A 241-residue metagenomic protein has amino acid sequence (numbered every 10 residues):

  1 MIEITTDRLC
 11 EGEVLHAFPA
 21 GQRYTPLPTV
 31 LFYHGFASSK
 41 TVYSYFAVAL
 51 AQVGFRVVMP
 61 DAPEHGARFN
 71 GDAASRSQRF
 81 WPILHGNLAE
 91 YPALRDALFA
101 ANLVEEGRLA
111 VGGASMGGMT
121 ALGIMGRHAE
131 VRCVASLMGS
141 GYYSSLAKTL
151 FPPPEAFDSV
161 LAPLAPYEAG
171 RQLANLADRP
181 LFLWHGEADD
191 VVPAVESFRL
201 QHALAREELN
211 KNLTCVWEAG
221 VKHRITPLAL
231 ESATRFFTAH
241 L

Functional and structural regions predicted by a protein language model:
M1-T25: N-terminal cap/lid segment of alpha/beta-hydrolase-fold proteins
T25-G35: Short beta-strand element of the alpha/beta-hydrolase
F36-V48, A62: The serine-hydrolase catalytic nucleophile loop
A49-A73: Conserved alpha/beta-hydrolase
Q78-N102: Alpha/beta-hydrolase active-site loop
L94-E155: Primarily recognizes the serine-hydrolase "nucleophile elbow" in alpha/beta-hydrolase and SGNH/GDSL folds
S144-L204: The feature captures the conserved acid-bearing segment of alpha/beta-hydrolase catalytic domains
R206-L241: C-terminal catalytic histidine-bearing segment of alpha/beta-hydrolase fold enzymes
